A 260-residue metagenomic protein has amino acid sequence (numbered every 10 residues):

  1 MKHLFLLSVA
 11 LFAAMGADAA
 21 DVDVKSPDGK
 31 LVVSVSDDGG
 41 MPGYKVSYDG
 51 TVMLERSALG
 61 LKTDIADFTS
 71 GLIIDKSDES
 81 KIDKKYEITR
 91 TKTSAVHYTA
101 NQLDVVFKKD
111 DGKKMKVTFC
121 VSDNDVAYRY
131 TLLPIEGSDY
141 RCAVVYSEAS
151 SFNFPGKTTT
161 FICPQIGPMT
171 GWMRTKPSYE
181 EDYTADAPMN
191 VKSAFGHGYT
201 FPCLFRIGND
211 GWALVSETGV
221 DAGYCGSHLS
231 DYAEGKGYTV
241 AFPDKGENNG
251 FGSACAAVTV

Functional and structural regions predicted by a protein language model:
M1-L4: Positively charged n-region of N-terminal signal peptides that target proteins for export
V9-A17: Hydrophobic h-region of N-terminal signal peptides that target proteins for export in Gram-negative bacteria
D21-V260: N-terminal accessory beta-strand-rich subdomains and adjacent acidic, glycine-rich linkers that precede catalytic cores
